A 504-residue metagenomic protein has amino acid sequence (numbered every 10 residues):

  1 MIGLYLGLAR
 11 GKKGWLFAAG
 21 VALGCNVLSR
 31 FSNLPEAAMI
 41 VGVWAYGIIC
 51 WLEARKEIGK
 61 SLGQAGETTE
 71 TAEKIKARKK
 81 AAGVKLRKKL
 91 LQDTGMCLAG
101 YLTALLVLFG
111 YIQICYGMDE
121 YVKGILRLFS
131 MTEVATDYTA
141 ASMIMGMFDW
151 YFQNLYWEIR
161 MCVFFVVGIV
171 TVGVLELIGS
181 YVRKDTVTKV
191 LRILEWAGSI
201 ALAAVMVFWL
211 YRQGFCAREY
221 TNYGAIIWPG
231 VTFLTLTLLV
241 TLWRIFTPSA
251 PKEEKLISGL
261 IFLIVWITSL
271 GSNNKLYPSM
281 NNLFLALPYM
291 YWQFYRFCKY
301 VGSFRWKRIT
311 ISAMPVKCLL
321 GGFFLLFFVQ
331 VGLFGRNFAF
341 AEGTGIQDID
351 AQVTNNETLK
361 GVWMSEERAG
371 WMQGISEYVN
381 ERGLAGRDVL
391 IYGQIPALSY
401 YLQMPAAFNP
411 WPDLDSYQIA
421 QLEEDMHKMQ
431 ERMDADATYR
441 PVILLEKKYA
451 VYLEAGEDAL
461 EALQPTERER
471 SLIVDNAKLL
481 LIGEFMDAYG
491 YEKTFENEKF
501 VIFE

Functional and structural regions predicted by a protein language model:
I2-A18, N26, C50-E57, L62 (+1 more regions): Membrane-interface transmembrane helices that cradle and orient dolichyl/undecaprenyl
I2-G3, W15-N33, A38-G42, T103 (+1 more regions): Membrane-interface alpha helices of multi-pass inner-membrane proteins
G3-A9, L23, E36-L105, G110 (+2 more regions): Perimembrane helix-loop-helix junctions
D93-E176, V207-Q213: Membrane-lumen/periplasm interface segments of specific transmembrane helices in polyprenyl phosphate-linked
L102, L202, T247-I264, C298-E342: Signature aromatic-anchored transmembrane alpha helix within multi-pass, membrane-resident enzymes that catalyze glycan
E219-V240, G271-I311: Hydrophobic/aromatic-rich transmembrane helices and adjacent perimembrane loops
F233, R440-E504: Aromatic/acidic, Gly/Pro-rich catalytic loop(s) in extracytoplasmic/lumenal soluble domains of multi-pass membrane
G332-S416, R440-E454, E498, F503: Short periplasmic/luminal acceptor-recognition loop of GT-C membrane glycosyltransferases, typified by
